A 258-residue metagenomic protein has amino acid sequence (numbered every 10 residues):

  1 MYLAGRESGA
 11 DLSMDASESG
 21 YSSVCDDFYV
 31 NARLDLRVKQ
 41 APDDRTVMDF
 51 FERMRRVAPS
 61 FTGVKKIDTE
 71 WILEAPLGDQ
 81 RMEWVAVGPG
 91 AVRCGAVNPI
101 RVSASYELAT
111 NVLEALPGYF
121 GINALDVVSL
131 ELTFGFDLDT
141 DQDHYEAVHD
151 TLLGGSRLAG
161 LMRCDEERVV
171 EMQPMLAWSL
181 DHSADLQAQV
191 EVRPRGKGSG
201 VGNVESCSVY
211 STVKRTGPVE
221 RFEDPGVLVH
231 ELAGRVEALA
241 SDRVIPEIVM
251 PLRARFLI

Functional and structural regions predicted by a protein language model:
Y2-A96, F256-I258: N-terminal low-complexity, intrinsically disordered segments
A4-E7, L12, V127-V204, Y210-T212: Aromatic/basic-lined ligand-recognition segments that form π-stacking hydrophobic pockets flanked by Lys/Arg to engage
D26-L34, E83-P99, L125-G135, E205-G217: Glycine-rich, often proline-containing surface loops adjacent to acidic residues and nearby aromatics that form
K39-M48, S103-S105, Q142-H144, V219-V229: Short, conserved charged micro-motifs
R55-A58, L113-F120, A240: A common structural junction motif
R56-T62, R157-G160, A238-V244: Structural alpha-beta junctions
V97-F120: Hydrophobic, ordered structural segments
T212-I258: C-terminal structured interaction module
